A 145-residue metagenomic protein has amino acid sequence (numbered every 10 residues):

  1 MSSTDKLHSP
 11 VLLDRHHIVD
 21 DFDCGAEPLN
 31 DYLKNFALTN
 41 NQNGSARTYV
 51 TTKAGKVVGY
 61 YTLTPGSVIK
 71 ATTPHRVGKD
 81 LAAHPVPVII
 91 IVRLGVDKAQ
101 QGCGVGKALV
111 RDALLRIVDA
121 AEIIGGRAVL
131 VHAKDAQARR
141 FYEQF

Functional and structural regions predicted by a protein language model:
S2-T39, N43: Short amphipathic alpha-helix that is part of the acyltransferase structural core
H16, G55-K56, K134-R139: Short, internal active-site loops enriched in acidic
G44-P65, T72: Conserved beta-hairpin
T52-G59, H84, Q100, L115 (+3 more regions): Short Lys/Arg-rich amphipathic alpha-helical segments
Y60-R93: Conserved acyl-donor/pantetheine-binding loop and adjacent beta-alpha core of acyl/acetyltransferases and related
V92-G102: A short, internal acetyl-CoA/4′-phosphopantetheine-binding micro-motif in the GNAT/acyltransferase core
G102-R116: Conserved acetyl-CoA-binding loop-helix of GNAT-fold acetyltransferases
V118, I124-A128, H132-F145: Conserved active-site alpha-helix within GNAT-family acetyltransferase domains
